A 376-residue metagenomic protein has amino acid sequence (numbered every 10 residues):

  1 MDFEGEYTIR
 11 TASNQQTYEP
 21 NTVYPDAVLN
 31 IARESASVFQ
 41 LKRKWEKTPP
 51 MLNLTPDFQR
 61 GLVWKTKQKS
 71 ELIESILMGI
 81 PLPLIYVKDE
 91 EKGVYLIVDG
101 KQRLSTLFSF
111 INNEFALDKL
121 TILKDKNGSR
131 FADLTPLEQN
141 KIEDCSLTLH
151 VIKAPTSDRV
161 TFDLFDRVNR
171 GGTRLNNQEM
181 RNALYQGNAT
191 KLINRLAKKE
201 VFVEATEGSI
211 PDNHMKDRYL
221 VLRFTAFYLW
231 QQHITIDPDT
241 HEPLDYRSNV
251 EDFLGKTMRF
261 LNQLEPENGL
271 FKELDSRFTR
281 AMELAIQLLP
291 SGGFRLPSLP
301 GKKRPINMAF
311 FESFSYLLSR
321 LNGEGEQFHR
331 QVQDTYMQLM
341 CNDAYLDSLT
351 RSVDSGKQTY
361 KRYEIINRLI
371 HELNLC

Functional and structural regions predicted by a protein language model:
D2-F39, P56-G255, H329-R330, D334 (+2 more regions): Basic- and aromatic-enriched surface patches that contact anionic nucleotides/nucleic acids
Q40-W45: C-terminal active-site-capping segments
L54-D57, N194-I210, R280-G301: Short amphipathic alpha-helical segments and their helix-coil junctions
F227-C376: C-terminal subdomains that position terminal phosphate/3'-OH groups for nucleotidyl transfer/ligation, primarily on
